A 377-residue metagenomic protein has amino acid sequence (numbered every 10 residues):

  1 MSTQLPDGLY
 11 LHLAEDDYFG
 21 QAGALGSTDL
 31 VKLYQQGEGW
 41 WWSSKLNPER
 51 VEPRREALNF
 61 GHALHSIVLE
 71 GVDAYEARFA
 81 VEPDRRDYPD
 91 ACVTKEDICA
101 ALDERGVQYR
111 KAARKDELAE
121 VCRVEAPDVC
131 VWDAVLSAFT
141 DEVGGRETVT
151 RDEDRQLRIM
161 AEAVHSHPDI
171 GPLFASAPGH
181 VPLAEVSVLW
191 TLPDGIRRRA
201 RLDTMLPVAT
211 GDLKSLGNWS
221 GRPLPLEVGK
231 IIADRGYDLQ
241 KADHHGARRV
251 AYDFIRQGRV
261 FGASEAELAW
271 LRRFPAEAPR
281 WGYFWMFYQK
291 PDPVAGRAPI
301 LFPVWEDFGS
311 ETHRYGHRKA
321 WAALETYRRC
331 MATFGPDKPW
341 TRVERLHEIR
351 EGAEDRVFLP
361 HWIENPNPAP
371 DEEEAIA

Functional and structural regions predicted by a protein language model:
M1-R199: Metal-dependent nuclease catalytic cores that hydrolyze phosphodiester bonds in DNA/RNA, characterized by
E52, E56, G229-L239: Short alpha-helix boundary/capping segments
N59-G61, R199-R201, V208-T210, R280-G282: Extracellular structured ligand-interaction cores
V68-D73, L192, S215-N218, R249-D253: Hydrophobic/aromatic-lined pockets within catalytic cores
F174-A177, L206-D212, R249-Q257: Secondary-structure boundary elements
L192-P193, W219-R235: Short helix/strand-bridging catalytic loops that position acidic/His residues to coordinate divalent metals and engage
A200-E227, H244: Conserved catalytic cores of phosphodiester-cleaving nucleases, focusing on short active-site segments
A233-D238, D243-A377: Metal-dependent nuclease catalytic regions and adjoining charged, substrate-binding loops involved in nucleic-acid end
